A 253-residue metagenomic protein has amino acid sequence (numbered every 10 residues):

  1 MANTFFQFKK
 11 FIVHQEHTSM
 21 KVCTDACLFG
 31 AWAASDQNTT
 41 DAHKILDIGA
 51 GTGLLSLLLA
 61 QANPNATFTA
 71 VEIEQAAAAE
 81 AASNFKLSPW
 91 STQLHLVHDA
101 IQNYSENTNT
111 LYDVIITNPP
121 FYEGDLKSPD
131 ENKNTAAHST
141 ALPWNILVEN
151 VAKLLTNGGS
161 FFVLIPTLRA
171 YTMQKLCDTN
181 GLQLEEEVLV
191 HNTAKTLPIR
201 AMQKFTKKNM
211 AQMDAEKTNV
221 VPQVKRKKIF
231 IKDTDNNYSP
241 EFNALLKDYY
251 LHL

Functional and structural regions predicted by a protein language model:
A2-D41, A50-T52, L57-L58, K204 (+2 more regions): SAM-dependent Rossmann-like transferase core, predominantly class I methyltransferases with a strong bias toward
H14, T69, H95-V97, E185-V188: General small-molecule cofactor/ligand-binding pocket signal
T18, V22, A141-P198, Q203: Conserved Class I SAM-dependent methyltransferase catalytic core
F29, N118, L147, F205: Residue-level signal for inorganic ion chemistry
G30, E131-N134, T179-N180: Glycine-rich, phosphate-binding/catalytic loops in enzymes
A31-T108, V114-T117, E123-S128: Conserved SAM/SAH cofactor-binding pocket of Class I
P119-I146: Mobile active-site "lid"/loop adjacent to the S-adenosyl-L-methionine
L197-L253: SAM/dcSAM-binding transferase cores
